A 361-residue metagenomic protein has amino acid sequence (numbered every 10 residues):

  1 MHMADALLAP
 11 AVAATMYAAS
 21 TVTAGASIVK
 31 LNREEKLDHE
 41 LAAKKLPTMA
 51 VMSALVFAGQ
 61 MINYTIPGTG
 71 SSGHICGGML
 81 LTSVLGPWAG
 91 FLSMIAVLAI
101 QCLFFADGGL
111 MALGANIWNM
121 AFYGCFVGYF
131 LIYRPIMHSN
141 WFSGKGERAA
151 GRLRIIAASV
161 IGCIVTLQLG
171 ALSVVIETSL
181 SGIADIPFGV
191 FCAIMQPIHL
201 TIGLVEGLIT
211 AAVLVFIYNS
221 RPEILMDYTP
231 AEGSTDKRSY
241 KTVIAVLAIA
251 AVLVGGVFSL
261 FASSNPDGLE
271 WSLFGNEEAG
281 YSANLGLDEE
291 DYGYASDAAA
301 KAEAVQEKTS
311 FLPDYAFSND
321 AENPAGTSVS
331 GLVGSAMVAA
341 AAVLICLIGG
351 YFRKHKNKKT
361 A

Functional and structural regions predicted by a protein language model:
M1-A4, S296-V343: Individual transmembrane alpha-helix segments
H2-L81: Hydrophobic transmembrane alpha-helices
Q60, Y64-C125: Alpha-helical membrane segments and adjacent membrane-interface helices in multi-pass membrane proteins
M120-G170: Short helix-perturbing small/polar motifs within transmembrane alpha-helices
R154-C163, S173-K237, T242-V243: Glycine-rich ThDP/TPP pyrophosphate-binding loop and its adjacent helix/strand module within ThDP-dependent enzymes
D236-S259: Internal/C-terminal transmembrane anchor helices
V252-E307: Aromatic-rich transmembrane-lumenal/periplasmic boundary elements in polytopic membrane proteins
A341-A361: Juxtamembrane interface at the cytosolic side of transmembrane helices
